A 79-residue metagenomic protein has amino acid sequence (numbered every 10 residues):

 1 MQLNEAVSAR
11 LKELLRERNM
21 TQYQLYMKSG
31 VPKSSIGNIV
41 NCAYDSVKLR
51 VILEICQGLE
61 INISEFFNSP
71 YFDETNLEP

Functional and structural regions predicted by a protein language model:
M1-T21: A short, Lys/Arg-rich alpha-helix, primarily the initiator
L15, Y26, C56: The alpha-helix within a helix-turn-helix
R16, G30, N41, Y71: Residue-level detection of the helix-turn-helix DNA-binding "recognition helix"
N19-N38: Short alpha-helical DNA-recognition segment
N38, F67-P79: Short, charged recognition helix plus adjacent turn of helix-turn-helix-like nucleic-acid-binding domains
A43-E54: Short, basic-rich loop-to-helix N-cap that marks the start of a DNA-contacting helix
